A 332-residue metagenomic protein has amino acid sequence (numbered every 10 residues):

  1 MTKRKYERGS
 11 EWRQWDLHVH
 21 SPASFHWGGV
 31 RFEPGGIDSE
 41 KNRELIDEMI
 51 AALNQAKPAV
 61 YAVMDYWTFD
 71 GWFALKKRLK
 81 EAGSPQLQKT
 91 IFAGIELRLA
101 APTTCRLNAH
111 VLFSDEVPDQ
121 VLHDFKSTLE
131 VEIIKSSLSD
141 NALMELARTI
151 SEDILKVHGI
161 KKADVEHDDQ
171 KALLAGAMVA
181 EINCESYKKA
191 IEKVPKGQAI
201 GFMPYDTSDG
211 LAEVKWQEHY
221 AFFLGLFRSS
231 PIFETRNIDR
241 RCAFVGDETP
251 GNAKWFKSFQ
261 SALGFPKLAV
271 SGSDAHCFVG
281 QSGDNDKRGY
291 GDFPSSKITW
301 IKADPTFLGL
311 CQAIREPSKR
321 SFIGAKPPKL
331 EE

Functional and structural regions predicted by a protein language model:
M1-A59, F69-H123, S127-L129, D206-E332: Charged catalytic cores and adjacent phosphate/nucleic-acid-binding surfaces used for phosphate/nucleic-acid chemistry
L53, D70-F73, K161-D164, K193-V194: A broad, low-specificity signal for short, low-complexity segments enriched in glycine/proline and polar/charged
D65: Nucleotide-cofactor and metal-assisted catalytic machinery
S114-E185: Low-complexity, serine/threonine/proline-enriched polar segments
A180-E192, Q198: Internal active-site segments that recognize and position negatively charged phosphoryl groups and nucleotide moieties
E192-P195, F223-G225: Short, conserved, surface-exposed binding loops centered on an aromatic residue
K193-E213: Aromatic-lined carbohydrate-recognition surfaces of secreted/lumenal glycan-active proteins
